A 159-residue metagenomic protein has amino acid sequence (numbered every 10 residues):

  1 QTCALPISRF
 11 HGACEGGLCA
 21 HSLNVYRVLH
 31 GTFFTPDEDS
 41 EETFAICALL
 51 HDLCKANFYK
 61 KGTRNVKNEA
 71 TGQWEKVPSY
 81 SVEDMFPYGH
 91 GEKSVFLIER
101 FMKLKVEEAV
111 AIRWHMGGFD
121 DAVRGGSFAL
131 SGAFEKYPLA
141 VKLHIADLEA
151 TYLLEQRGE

Functional and structural regions predicted by a protein language model:
T2-L5: Short, small-residue-biased leader/transition segments that mark boundaries at the very start of proteins
F10-G12, G16, A20, R27 (+1 more regions): Divalent metal-dependent catalytic cores for phosphoryl transfer on phosphate-bearing substrates
